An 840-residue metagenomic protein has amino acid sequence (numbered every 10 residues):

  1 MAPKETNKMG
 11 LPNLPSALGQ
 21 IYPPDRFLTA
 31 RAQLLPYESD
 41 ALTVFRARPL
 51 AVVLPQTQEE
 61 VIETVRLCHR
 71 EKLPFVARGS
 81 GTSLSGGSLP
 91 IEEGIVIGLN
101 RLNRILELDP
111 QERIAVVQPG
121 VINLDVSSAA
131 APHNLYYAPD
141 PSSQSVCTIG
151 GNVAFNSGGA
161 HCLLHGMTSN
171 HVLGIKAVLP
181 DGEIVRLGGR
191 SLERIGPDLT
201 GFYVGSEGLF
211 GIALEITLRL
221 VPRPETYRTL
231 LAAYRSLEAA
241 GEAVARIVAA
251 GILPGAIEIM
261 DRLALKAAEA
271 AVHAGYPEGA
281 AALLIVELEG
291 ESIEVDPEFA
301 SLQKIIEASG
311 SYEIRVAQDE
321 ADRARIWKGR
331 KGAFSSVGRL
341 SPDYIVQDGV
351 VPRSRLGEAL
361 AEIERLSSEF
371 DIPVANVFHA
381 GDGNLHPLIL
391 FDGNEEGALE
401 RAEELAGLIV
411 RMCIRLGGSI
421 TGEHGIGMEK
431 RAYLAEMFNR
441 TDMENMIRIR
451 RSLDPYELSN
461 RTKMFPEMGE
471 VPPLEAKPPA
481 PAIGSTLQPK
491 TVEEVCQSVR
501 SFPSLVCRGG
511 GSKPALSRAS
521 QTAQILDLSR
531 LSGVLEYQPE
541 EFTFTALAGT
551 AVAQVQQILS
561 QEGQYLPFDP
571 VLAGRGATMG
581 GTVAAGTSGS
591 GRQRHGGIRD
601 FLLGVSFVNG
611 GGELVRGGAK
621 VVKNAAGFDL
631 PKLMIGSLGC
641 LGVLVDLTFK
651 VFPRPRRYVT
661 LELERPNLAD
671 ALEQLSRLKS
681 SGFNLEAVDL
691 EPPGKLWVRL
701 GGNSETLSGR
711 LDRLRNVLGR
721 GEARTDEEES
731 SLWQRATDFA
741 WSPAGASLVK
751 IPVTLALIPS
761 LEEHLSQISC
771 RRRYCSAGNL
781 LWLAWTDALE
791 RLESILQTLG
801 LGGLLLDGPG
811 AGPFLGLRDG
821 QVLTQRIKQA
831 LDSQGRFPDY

Functional and structural regions predicted by a protein language model:
A2-M9, Y22-P24, R31, S39-A51 (+13 more regions): Conserved glycine-rich FAD pyrophosphate-binding loop
S16-P24, R70-L73, S128-L135, G158 (+30 more regions): Generic secondary-structure signature for well-ordered alpha-helical cores
V44, S88-L124, S128, Y136 (+6 more regions): Glycine-/small-residue-rich beta-strand-loop submotif within the FAD-binding core of flavoenzymes
A51-Q56, R219, R228-R235, E287-L288 (+4 more regions): Short, well-ordered beta-strand elements within core beta-sheets of diverse protein domains
S85, V96-L99, L209-E215, L288-I305 (+4 more regions): Short, acidic (Asp/Glu-rich) active-site segment that either coordinates a divalent metal cofactor
R104-Q111, A115-E258, S459, V471-P479 (+3 more regions): FAD-binding subdomain of flavoenzyme oxidoreductases
G279-Q303, Q674-A723: A conserved active-site cap/scaffold subdomain adjacent to cofactor or substrate pockets
